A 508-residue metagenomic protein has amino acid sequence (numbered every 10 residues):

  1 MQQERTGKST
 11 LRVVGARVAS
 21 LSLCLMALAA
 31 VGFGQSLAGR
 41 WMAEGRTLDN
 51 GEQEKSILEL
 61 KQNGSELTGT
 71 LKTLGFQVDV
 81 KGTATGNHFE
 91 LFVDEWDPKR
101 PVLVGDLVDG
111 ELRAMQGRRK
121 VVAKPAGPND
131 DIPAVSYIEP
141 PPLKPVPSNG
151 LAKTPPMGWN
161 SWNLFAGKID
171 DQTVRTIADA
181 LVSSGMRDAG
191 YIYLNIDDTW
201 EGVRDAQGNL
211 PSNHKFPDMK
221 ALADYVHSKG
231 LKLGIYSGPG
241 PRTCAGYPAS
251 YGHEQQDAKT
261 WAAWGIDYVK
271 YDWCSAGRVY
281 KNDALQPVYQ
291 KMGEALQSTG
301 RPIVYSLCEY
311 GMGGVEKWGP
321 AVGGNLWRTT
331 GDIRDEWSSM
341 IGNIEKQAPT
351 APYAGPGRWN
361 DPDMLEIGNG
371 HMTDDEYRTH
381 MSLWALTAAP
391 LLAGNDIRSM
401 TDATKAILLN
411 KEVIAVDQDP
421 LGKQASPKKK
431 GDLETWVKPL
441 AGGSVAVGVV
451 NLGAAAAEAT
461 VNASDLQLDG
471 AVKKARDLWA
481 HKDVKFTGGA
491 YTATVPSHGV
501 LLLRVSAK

Functional and structural regions predicted by a protein language model:
A19-A30: Bacterial N-terminal signal peptides
Q35-R119: Central antiparallel beta-sheet cores of small beta-barrel/beta-sandwich binding domains
P155-S161, G190-I196, K232-S237, D267-D272 (+7 more regions): Structural recognition of the beta-strand scaffold that forms the well-ordered cores of secreted hydrolase catalytic
T173-K281: Aromatic-lined carbohydrate-binding/catalytic grooves of carbohydrate-active enzymes
Q256, Q297, R301-D396: Glycan-recognition surfaces
T379-K428: Catalytic cores of secreted or luminal carbohydrate-active enzymes
W384-T387, L392-G394, K429-L468, H498: Carbohydrate-binding surface patches
F486-K508: C-terminal beta-strand-rich structural cap/linker in extracellular carbohydrate-active enzymes
